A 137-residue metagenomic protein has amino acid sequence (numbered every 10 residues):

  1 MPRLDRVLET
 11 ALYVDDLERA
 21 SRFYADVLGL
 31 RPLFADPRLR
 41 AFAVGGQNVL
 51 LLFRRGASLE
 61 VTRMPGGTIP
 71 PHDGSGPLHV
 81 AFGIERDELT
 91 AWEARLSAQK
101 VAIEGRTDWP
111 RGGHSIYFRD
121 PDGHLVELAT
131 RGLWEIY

Functional and structural regions predicted by a protein language model:
M1-R19, L78-V80, G132-Y137: N-terminal beta-strand motif that seeds the catalytic metal site of vicinal oxygen chelate
R3, E93-Y137: Vicinal oxygen chelate
Y13, A81-E85, R119: Short hydrophobic/aromatic beta-strand micro-patches that form the beta-sheet surface supporting nucleotide- or nucleic
Y13-L59: Core segments of cupin and vicinal oxygen chelate
D16-L17, E85-L89: Helix N-cap motif at beta-to-alpha junctions
F23, E88-R95: Short amphipathic alpha-helices within nucleic acid-binding modules
R55, E60-L78, G83: Helix-adjacent hinge/juxtasegments
